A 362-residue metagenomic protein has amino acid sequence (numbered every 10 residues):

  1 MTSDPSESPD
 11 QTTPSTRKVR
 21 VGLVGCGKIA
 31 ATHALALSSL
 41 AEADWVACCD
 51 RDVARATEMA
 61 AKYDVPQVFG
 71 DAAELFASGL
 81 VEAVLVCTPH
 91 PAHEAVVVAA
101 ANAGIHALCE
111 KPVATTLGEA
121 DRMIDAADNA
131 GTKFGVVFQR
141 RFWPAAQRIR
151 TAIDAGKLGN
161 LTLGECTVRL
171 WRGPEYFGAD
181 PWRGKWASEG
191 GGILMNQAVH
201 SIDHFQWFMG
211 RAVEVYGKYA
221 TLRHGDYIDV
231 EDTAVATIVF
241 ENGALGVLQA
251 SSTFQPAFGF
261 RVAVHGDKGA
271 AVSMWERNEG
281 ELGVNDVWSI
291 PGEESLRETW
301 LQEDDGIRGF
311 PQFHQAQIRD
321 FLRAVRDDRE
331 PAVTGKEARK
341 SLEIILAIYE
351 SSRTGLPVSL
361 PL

Functional and structural regions predicted by a protein language model:
M1-S15, A83-L85, D320-L362: C-terminal helix-rich "cap/oligomerization" subdomain common to oxidoreductases
T2-Y63: N-terminal Rossmann-like dinucleotide-binding module
H33, Y63-A126, F313: Beta-loop-alpha module in the N-terminal Rossmann-like domain of NAD(P)-dependent dehydrogenases, especially those
F69, L108-C109, T115, F134-V136 (+2 more regions): Hydrophobic residues in well-ordered beta-strands that form the structural core
D125-K133, Q147-L163, H265-A270: Basic phosphate/pyrophosphate-binding loop/patch that engages nucleotide-derived ligands
R140-Y227, G355: Predominantly a Rossmann-like dinucleotide-binding segment in NAD(P)-dependent oxidoreductases
V262-K336: C-terminal glycine/acidic-rich active-site capping loop/insertion
